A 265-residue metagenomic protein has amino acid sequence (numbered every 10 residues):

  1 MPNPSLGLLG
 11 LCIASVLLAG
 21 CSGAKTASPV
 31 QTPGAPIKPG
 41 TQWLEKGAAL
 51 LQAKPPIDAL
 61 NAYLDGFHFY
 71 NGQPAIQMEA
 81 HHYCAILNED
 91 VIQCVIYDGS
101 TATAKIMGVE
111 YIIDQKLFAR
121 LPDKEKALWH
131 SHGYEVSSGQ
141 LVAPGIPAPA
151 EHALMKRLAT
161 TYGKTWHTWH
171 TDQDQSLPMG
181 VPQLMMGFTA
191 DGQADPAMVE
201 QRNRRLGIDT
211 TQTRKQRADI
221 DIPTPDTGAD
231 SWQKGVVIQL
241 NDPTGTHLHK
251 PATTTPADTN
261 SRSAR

Functional and structural regions predicted by a protein language model:
M1-L9: Bacterial N-terminal signal peptides that target proteins for export
L17-G20: C-terminal motif of bacterial Sec signal peptides marking the signal peptidase cleavage site
S22-A24: Bacterial signal peptide processing site
P33-D98: N-terminal secretory signal peptides
K54-N61, G66-M78, A104-K105, I112-L117 (+3 more regions): Alpha-helical membrane-anchoring segments
S100-M186, D191: An exposed acidic His-Trp-rich patch
T161-T168, D172, S176, D191-D195 (+2 more regions): Eukaryotic, polar/proline-rich low-complexity intrinsically disordered regions
T213-R265: A cross-kingdom marker for long, charged
